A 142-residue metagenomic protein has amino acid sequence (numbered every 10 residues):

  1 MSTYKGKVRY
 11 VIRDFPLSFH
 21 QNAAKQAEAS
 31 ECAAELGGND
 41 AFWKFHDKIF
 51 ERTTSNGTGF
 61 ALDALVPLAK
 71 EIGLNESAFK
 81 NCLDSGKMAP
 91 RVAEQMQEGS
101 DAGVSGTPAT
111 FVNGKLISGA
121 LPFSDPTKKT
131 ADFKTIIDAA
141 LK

Functional and structural regions predicted by a protein language model:
M1, D63-K142: C-terminal cap of thioredoxin/glutaredoxin-like
M1-K70, D138: Structural alpha/beta surface segment adjacent to cysteine/selenocysteine redox centers across thiol/disulfide enzymes
